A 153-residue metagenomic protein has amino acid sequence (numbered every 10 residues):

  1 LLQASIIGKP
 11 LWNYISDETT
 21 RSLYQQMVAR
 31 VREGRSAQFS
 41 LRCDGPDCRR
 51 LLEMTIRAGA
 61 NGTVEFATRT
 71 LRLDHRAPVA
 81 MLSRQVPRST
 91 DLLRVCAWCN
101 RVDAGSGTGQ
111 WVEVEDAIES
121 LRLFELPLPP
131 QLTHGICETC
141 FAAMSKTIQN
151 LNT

Functional and structural regions predicted by a protein language model:
L1-S83: Sensory/regulatory domains in signal-transduction proteins
Q26-R32, A58-T153: PAS-family sensory modules
